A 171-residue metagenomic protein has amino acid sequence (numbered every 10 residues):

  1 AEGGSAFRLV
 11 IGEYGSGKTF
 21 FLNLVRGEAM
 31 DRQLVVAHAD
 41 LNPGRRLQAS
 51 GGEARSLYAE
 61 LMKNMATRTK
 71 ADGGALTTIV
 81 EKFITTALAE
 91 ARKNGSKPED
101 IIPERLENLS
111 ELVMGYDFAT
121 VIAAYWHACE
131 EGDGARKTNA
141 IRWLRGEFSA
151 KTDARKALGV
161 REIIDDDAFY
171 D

Functional and structural regions predicted by a protein language model:
E2-L24: Walker A/P-loop nucleotide-binding motif
S16, F20-D171: P-loop NTPase nucleotide-binding core
